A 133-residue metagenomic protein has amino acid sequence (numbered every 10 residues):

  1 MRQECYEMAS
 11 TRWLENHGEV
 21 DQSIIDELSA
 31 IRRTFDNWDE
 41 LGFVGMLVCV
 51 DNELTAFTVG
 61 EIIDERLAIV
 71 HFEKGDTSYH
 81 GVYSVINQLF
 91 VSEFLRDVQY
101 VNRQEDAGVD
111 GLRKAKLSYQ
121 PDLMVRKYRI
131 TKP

Functional and structural regions predicted by a protein language model:
M1-D76: A conserved beta-strand-loop-helix scaffold within acyl/acetyltransferase catalytic domains
F43-K132: Aromatic (often tryptophan-rich) hydrophobic motifs at membrane interfaces
